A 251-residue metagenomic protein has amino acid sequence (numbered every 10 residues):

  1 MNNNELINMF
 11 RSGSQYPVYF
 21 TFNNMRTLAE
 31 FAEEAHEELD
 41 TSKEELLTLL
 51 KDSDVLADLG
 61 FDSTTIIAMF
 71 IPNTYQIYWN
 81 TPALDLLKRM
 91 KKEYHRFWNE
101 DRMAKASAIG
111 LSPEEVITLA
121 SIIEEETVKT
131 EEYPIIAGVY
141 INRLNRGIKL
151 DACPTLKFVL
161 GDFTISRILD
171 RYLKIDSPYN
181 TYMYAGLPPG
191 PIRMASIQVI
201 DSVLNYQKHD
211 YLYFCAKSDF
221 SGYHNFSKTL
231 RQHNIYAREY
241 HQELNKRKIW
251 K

Functional and structural regions predicted by a protein language model:
M1-E38: Membrane-embedded segments
M1-N8, L47-K51, V55-T65: N-terminal propeptides
T21, E37-E44, V55-K251: Bacterial extracytoplasmic/cell-wall-associated proteins, especially those involved in peptidoglycan
T21-A29, L46-V55: Short, glycine/charge-rich beta-strand/loop segments that flank catalytic centers and engage negatively charged groups
E33, T48, I235: DNA-binding alpha-helical recognition surfaces that contact promoter or target DNA
